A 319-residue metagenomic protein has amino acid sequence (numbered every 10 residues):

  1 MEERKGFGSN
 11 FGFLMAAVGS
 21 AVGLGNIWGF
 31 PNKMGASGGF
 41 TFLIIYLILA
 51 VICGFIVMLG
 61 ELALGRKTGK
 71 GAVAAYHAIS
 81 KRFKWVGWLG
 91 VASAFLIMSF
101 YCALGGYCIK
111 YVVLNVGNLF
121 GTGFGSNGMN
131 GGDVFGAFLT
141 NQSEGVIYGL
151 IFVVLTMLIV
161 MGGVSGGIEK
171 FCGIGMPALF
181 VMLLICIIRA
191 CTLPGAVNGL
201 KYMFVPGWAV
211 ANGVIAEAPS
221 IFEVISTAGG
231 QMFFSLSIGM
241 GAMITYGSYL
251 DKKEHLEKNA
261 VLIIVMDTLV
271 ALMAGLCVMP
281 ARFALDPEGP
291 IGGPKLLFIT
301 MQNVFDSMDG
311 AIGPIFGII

Functional and structural regions predicted by a protein language model:
M1-W28, V57-A78, R82-W85, D251-H255: Membrane-interface "cap" regions at the ends of multi-pass membrane proteins
E2-F7, F11, E169, G173-I319: Membrane-embedded translocation segments of transport machinery
E2-R4, K33-S37, K67-L89, C102-S165 (+2 more regions): Inter-helical loop and helix-membrane interface segments of multi-pass membrane transporters/permeases
R4, T41-Y46, A78, W85-L89 (+1 more regions): Membrane-interface alpha-helices at helix entry/exit sites of multi-pass transporters
K5, M34-G60, V86, E144-G145: Extracellular loop-to-transmembrane helix junctions
S9-L47, G241-G247, K258-V261, V265-T268: Transmembrane helix-boundary motif of multi-pass solute transporters/channels
L24, G54-M58, R66, M98-G106 (+6 more regions): Transmembrane alpha-helical segments of multi-pass membrane transport proteins and ion-pumping complexes
Y46-F55, V91-V116, Y148-G162, P177-A190 (+2 more regions): Hydrophobic core segments of alpha-helical transmembrane domains in multi-pass membrane transport and ion-translocation
